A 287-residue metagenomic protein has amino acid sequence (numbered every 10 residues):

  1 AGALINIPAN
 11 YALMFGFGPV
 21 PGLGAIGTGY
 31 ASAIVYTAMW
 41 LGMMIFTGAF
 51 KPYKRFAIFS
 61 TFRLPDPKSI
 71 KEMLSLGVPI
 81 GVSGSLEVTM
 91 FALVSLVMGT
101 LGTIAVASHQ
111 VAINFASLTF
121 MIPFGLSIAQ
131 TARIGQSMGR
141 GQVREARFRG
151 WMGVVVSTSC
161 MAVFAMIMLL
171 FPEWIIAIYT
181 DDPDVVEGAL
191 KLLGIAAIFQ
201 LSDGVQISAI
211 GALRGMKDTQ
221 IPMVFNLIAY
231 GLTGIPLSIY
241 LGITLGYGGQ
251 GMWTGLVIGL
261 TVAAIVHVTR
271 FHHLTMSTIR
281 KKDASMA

Functional and structural regions predicted by a protein language model:
A1-A12, I26-A33, R144-T158, A212-P236 (+1 more regions): Alpha-helical transmembrane segments of multi-pass membrane transporters/permeases
A3, A33, I80-V88, T100 (+7 more regions): Residue-level hotspots within the lipid-embedded alpha helices of multi-pass solute transporters
I5, M39, L86, M90 (+7 more regions): Residue-level signal for transmembrane alpha-helical positions in Major Facilitator Superfamily
N10, M14, M43-T47, S95 (+7 more regions): Structural signal for membrane-spanning alpha-helices in multi-pass inner-membrane proteins, emphasizing helix cores
A12-L23, G81, S85-L118, Q136 (+2 more regions): Helix-terminus/linker motif at the lipid-water interface of multi-pass membrane proteins
V20-V78, I134-F199, L241-A287: Short alpha-helical transmembrane segments in multi-pass integral membrane proteins
G42-F46, F62-L93, L118, I122 (+4 more regions): Hydrophobic faces of transmembrane alpha-helices in multi-pass small-molecule transporters and flippases across diverse
S95, V106-P172, D203-F225: Small-residue-rich hydrophobic transmembrane alpha-helices
